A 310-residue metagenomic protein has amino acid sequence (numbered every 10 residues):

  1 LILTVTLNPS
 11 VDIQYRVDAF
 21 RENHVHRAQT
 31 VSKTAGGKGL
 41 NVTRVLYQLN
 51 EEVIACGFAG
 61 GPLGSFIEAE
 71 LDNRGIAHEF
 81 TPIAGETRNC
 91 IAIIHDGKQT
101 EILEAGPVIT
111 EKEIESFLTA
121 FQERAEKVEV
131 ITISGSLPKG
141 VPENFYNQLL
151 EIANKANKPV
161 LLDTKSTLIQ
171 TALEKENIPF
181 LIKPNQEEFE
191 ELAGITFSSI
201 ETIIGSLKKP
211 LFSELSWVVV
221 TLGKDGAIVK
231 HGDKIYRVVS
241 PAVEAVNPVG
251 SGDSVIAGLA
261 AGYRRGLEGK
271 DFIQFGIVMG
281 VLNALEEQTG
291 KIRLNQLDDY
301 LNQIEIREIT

Functional and structural regions predicted by a protein language model:
L1-N23: Positively charged, low-complexity intrinsically disordered leader regions
R27-T87, Q303: Substrate-binding N-lobe of the ribokinase-like
Y47, L150, N154, R264: Gly/Ala-rich phosphate-binding loop of Rossmann-like dinucleotide-binding domains, activating on the conserved
I93-K127: Conserved phosphate-binding/catalytic loop of the ribokinase/pfkB sugar-kinase fold
K127-G140: Short acidic, glycine-rich surface-loop motifs adjacent to enzyme active sites
N147-I235: Conserved phosphate/ATP/ADP-binding segment of small-molecule kinases
E174, E201-T310: Conserved phosphate-binding/catalytic region of the ribokinase-like
